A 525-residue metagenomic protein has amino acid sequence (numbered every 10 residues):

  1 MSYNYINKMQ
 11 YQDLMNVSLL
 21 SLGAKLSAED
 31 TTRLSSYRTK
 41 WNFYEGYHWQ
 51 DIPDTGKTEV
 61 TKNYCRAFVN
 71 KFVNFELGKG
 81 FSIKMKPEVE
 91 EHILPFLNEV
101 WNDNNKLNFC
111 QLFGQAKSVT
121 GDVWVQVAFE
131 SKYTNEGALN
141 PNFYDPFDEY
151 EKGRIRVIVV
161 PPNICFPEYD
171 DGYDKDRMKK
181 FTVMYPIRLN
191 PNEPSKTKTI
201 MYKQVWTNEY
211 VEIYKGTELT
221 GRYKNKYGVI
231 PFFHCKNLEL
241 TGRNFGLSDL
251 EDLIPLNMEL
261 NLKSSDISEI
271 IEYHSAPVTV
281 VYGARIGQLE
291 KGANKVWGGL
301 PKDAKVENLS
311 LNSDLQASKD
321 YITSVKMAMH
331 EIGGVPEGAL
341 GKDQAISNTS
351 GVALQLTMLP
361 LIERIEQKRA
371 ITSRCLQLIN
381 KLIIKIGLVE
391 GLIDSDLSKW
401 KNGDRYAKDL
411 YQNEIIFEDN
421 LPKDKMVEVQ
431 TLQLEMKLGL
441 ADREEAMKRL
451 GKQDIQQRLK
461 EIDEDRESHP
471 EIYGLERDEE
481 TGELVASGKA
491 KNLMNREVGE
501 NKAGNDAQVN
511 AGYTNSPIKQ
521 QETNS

Functional and structural regions predicted by a protein language model:
M1-I158, A503, Y513, P517-S525: Extended, helix-rich architectural segments
Y44, F75, K79, D103-Q111 (+13 more regions): Short secondary-structure junctions and interdomain/linker hinges
E76, G80, N105, A304-L309 (+1 more regions): Short glycine/proline-rich turn/loop motifs
V89-I93, W101-F109, K117, D252 (+4 more regions): Short amphipathic alpha-helical segments
L97, V125, N257-L260, L376 (+1 more regions): Short low-polarity hydrophobic stretches
Q111, S118-G242: Extended, regular secondary-structure scaffolds
Y214-L356: Extended, charged amphipathic alpha-helical segments
W297-A304, A317, S324-S525: C-terminal helix-loop subdomains that flank or include functional centers
